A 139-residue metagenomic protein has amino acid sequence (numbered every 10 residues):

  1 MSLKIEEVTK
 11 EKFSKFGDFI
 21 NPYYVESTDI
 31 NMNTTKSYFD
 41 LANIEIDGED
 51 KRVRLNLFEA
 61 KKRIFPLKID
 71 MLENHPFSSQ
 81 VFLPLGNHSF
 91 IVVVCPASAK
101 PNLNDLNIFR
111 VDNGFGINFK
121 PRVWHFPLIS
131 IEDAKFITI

Functional and structural regions predicted by a protein language model:
M1-I108: Non-catalytic, conserved peripheral segments adjacent to functional cores
Q80, P84, N118, S130: Functionally constrained cores in energy, signaling, and assembly domains
H88-F90, N107, N113-F115, E132-K135: A short pocket-lining beta-strand/turn micro-motif at the edge of beta-sheets
R110-W124: Conserved metal-binding segment of the jelly-roll/cupin
V123-I139: A short beta-strand-loop micro-motif that forms or neighbors metal/cofactor- and ligand-binding patches at active-site
